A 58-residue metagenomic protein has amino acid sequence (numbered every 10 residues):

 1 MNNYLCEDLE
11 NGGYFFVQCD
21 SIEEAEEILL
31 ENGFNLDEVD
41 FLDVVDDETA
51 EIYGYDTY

Functional and structural regions predicted by a protein language model:
M1-G13: Short aromatic-glycine-(Arg/Gly/Cys) micro-motifs in beta-strand/loop hairpins
N2-N3, I28-L30: Intrinsically disordered, low-complexity boundary segments flanking structured domains
A25: Short amphipathic alpha-helices within nucleic acid-binding modules
L30-Y58: Short, mixed-charge low-complexity intrinsically disordered segments
